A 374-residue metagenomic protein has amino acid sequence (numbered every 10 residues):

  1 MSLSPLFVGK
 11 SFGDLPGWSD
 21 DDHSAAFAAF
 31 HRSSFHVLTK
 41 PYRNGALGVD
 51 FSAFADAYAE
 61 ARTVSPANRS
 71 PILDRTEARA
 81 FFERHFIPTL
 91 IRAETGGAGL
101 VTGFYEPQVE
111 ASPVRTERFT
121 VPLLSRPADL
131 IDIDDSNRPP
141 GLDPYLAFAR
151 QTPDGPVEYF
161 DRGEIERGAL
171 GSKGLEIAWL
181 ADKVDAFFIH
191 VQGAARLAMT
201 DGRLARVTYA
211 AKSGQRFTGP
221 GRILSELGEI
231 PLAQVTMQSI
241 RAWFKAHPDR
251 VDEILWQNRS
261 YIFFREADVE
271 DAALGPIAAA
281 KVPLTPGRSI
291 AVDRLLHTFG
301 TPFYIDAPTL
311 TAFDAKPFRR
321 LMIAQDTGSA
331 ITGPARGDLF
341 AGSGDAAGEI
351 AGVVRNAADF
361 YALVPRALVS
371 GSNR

Functional and structural regions predicted by a protein language model:
P5-D268: Secretory/export targeting leaders with adjacent low-complexity proregions
P5-V8, S19, A25, D271-R374: C-terminal soluble interaction/assembly domains
